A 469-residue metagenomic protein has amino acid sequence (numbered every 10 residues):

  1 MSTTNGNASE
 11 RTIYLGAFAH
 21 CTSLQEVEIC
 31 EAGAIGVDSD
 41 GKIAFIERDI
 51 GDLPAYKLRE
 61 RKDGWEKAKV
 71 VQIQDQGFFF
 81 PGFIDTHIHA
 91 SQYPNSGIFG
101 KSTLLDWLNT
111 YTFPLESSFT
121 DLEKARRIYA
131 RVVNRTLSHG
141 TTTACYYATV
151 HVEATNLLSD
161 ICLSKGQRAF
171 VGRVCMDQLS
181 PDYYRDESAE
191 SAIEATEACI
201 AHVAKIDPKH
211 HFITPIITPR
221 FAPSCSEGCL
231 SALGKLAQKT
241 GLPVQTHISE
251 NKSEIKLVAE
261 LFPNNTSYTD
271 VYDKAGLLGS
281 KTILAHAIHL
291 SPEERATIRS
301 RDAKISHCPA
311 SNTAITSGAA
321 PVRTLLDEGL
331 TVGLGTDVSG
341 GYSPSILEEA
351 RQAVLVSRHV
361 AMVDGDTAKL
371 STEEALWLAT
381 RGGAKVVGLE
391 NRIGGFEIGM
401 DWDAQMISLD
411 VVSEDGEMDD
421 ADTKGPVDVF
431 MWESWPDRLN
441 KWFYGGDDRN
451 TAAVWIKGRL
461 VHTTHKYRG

Functional and structural regions predicted by a protein language model:
M1-K67: N-terminal metal-binding scaffold of metallo-dependent hydrolase/deaminase domains
N5-G16, Y56-D106, L137-S138: Replace "His-x-His-based motif
A17, K274-K281, V322-V429: His/Asp/Glu-enriched, well-ordered alpha-helical/loop segment that forms or immediately abuts the divalent-metal
S23, D401-K466: C-terminal cap of metal-dependent C-N hydrolases
I35, G41, Q76, H87 (+14 more regions): Divalent metal-coordination and catalytic microenvironments
G77-F78, S96-Q167, A192-K209: Alpha-helical scaffold segments that flank or form the walls of functional sites
P94-A125, Q178-A189, N251-K281, R301-K304 (+1 more regions): Active-site gating loops and adjacent loop-to-helix segments of metal-dependent hydrolytic enzymes
E153-A287: Metal-coordinating catalytic core of metallo-dependent amide/deamination hydrolases
